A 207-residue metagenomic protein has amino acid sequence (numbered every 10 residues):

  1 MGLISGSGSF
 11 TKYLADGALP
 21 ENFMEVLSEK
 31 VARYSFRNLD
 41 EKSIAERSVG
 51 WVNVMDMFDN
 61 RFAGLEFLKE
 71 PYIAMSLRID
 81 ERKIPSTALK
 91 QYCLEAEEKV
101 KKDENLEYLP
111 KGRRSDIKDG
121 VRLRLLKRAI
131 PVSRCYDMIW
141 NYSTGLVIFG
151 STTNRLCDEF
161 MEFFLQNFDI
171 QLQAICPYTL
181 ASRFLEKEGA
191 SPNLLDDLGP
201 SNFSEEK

Functional and structural regions predicted by a protein language model:
M1-M24: N-terminal alpha-helical "arm" segments
I4-G6, L68, I139-Y142: Short, flexible turn/loop "capping" segments at secondary-structure junctions
T11-Y13, I73-S76, G145-S151: Short cationic amphipathic helices and targeting signals
P20-N22, R82-I84, R155-C157: Primarily extracytoplasmic ectodomains and periplasmic/lumenal surface modules that are beta-strand-rich
E25-D137: Surface-exposed, low-hydrophobicity interaction/linker segments
T87-C93, T179-L194: Internal, charge-rich low-complexity segments
D103-F184: Internal, hydrophobic cores of structured domains that mediate oligomerization or house catalytic pockets within large
G189-K207: Aromatic/basic-lined ligand-recognition segments that form π-stacking hydrophobic pockets flanked by Lys/Arg to engage
